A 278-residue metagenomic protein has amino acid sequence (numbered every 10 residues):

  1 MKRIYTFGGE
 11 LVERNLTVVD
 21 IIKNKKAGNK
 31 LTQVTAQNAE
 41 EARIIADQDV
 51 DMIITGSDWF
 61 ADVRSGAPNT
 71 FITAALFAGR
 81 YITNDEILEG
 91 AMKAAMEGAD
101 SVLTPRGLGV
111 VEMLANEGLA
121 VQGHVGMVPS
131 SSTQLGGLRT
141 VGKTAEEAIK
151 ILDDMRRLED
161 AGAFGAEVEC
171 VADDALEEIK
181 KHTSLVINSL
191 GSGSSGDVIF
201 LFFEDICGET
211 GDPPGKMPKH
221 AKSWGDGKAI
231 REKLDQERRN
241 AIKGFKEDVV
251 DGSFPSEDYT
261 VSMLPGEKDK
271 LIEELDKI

Functional and structural regions predicted by a protein language model:
M1-I278: Alpha/beta enzyme core
